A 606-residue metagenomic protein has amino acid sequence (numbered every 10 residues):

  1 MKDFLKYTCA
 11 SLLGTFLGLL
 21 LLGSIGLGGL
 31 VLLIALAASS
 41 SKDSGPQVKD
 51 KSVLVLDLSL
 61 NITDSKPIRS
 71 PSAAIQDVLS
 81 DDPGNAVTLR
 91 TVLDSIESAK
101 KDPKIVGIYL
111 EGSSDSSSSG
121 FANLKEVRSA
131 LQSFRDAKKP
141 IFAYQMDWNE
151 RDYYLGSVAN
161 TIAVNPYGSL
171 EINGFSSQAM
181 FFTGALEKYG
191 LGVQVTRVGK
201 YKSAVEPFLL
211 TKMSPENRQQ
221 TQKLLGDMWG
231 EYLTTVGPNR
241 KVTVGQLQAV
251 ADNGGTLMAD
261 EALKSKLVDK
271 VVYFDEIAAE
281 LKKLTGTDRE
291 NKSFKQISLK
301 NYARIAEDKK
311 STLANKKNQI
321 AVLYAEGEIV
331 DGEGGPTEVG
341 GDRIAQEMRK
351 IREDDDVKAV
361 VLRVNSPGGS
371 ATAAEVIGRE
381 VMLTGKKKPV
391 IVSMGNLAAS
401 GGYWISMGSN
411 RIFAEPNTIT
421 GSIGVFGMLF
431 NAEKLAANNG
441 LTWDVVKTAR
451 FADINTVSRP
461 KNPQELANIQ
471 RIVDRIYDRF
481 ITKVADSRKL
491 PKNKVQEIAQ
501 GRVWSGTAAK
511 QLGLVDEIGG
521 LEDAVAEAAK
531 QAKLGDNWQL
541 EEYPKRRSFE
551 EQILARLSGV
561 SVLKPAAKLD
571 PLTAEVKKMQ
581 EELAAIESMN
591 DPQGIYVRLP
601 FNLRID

Functional and structural regions predicted by a protein language model:
M1-G84, R90-V92, P166, S176-A259 (+7 more regions): Intrinsically disordered, low-complexity segments enriched in small/flexible residues
G45, L54-M180, S311-L435, D474: Cleft-lining beta-strand/loop regions that shape enzyme active-site pockets
G112-S116, L247-V250, V503: Surface-exposed aromatic
D147, D252-L257, A398-A399, G501-R502: Short helix-initiation/N-cap motifs at beta->coil->alpha
A163-V164, V268-F274, A414, V515-L521: Short acidic-hydrophobic, aromatic-tinged amphipathic segments that line or gate anion-handling sites
A262: Short, contiguous alpha-helical
I329-V330, G334-S588, R604-D606: C-terminal structured domain segments across diverse proteins
